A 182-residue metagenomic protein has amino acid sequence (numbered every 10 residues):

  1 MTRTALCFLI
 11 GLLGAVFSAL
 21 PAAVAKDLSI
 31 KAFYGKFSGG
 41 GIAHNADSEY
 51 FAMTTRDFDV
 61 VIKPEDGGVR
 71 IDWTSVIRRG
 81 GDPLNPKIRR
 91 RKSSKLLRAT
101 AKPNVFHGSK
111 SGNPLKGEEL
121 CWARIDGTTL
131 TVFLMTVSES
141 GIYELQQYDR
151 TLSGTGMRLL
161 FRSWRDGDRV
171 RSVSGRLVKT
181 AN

Functional and structural regions predicted by a protein language model:
M1-L9: Bacterial N-terminal signal peptides that target proteins for export
A15-A22: C-terminal segment of classical bacterial N-terminal signal peptides
K26-L28, Y34-D72, K87-R91, Y143 (+2 more regions): Short, solvent-exposed loop/hinge segments that bridge or flank secondary-structure elements
R56-I62, E118-A123, L145-L152, F161-R162 (+1 more regions): Hydrophobic/aromatic beta-strand elements that line small-molecule binding cavities or substrate pockets in beta-rich
G67-V69, F106, T128-V132, M157-L159: Hydrophobic residues embedded in beta-strands of well-ordered beta-sheets
D72-V76, T131-S138, L160-W164: Short beta-strand segments that buttress and anchor functional surface loops
S75-L130: Predominantly extracellular/secreted and cell-surface proteins with exposed, flexible low-complexity segments
